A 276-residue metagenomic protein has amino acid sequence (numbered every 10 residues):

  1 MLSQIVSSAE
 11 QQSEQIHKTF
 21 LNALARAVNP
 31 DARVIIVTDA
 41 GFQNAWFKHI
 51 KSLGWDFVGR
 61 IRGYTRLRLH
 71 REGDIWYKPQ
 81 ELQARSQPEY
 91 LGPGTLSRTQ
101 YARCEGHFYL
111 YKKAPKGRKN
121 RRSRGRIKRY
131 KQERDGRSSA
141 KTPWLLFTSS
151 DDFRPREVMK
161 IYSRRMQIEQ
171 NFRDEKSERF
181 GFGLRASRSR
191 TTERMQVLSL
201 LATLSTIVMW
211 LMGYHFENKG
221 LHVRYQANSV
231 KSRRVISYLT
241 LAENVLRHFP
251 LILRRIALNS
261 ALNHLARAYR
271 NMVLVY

Functional and structural regions predicted by a protein language model:
M1-Y276: Single, function-defining residue in the core of a domain
